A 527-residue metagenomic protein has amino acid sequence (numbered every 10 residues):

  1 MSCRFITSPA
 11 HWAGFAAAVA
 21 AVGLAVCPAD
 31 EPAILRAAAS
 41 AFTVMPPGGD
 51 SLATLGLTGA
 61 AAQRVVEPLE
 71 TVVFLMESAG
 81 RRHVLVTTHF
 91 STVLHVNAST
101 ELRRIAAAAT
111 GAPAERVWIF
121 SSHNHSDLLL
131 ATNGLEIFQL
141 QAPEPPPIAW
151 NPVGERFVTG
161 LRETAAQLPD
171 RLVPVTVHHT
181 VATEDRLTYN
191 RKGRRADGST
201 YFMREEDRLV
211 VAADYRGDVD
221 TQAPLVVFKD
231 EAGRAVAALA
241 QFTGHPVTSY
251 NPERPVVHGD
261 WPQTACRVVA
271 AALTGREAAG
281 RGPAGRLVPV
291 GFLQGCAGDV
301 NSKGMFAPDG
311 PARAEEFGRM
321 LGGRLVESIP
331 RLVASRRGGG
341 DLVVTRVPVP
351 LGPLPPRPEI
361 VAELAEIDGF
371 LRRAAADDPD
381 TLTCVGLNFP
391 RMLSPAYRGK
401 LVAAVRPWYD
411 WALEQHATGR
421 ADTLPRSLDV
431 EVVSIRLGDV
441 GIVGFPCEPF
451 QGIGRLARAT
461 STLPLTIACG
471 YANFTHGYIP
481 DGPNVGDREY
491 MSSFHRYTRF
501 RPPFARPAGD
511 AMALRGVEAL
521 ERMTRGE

Functional and structural regions predicted by a protein language model:
M1-F15: Bacterial N-terminal signal peptides that target proteins for export
P9, A16-A17, L128, R234: Intrinsically disordered, low-complexity segments enriched in polar/charged small residues
V19-C27: Hydrophobic h-region of N-terminal signal peptides that target proteins for export in Gram-negative bacteria
V26-E527: Non-catalytic substrate/cofactor recognition surfaces at enzyme active-site rims
